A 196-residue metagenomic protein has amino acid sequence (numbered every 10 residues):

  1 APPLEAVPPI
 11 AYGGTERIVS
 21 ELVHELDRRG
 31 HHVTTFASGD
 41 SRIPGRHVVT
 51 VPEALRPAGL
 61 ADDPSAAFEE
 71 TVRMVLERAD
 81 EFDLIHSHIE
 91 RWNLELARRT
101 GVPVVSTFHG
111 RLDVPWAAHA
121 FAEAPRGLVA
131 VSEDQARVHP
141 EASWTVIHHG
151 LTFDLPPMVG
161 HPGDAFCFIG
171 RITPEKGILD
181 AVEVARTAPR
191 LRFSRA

Functional and structural regions predicted by a protein language model:
A1-A196: Catalytic cores of nucleotide-sugar-dependent glycosyltransferases that transfer UDP/GDP/TDP-activated
